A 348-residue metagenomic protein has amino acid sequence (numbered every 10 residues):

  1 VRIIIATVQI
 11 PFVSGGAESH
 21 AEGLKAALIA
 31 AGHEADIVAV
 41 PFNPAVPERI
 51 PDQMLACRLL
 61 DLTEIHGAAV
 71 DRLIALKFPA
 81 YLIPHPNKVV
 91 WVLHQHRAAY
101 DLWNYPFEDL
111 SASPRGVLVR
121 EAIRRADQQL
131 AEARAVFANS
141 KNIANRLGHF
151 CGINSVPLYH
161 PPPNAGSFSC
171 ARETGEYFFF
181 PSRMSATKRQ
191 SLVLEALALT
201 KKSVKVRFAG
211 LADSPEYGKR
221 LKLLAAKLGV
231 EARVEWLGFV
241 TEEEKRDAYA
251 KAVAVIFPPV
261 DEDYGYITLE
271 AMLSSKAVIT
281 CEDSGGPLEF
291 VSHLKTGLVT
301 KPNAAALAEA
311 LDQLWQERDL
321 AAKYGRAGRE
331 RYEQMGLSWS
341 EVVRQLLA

Functional and structural regions predicted by a protein language model:
E108, A112-V136, A144-N145: Membrane-proximal helix-turn-helix segments that form the acceptor-binding/catalytic region of lipid-linked
C170-K188, L194-K201, V206-R207: Conserved donor-binding/catalytic core segment of Leloir-type glycosyltransferases
K205-K222, G238: Glycosyltransferase donor-sugar binding loop
E216-G218, E231-T241, A248: Active-site donor-binding acidic/aromatic loop of nucleotide-activated sugar and phosphosugar transferases involved
V260: Aromatic "clamp/platform" in nucleotide-sugar-dependent glycosyltransferases that forms part of the donor/acceptor
A277-C281, V291: Short hydrophobic beta-strand element within catalytic cores of glycosyltransferases and related nucleotide-activated
H293-A305, Q313-R318: Conserved acidic donor-binding segment of nucleotide-sugar-dependent glycosyltransferases
A306, Q313, L320-M335, E341: A short, well-ordered alpha-helix in the C-terminal region of glycosyltransferases
